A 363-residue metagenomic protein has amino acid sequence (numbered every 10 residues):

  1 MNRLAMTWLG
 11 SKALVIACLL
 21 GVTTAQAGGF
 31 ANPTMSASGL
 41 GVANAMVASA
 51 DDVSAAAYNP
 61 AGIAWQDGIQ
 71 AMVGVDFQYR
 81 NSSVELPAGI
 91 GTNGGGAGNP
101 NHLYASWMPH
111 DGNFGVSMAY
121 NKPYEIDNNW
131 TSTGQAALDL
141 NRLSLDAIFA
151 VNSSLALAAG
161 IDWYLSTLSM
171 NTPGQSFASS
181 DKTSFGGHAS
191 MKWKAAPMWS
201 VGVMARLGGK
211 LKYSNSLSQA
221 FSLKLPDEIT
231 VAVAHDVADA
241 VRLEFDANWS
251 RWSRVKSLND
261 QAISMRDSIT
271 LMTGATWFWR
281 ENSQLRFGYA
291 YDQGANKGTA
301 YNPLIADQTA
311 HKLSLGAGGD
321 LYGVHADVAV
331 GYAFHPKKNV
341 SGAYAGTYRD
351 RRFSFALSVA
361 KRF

Functional and structural regions predicted by a protein language model:
M1-N32, F363: Cleavable N-terminal export/targeting peptides
C18, P60-I63, V75, P87-I90 (+1 more regions): Beta-barrel outer-membrane channel/assembly domains of diderm bacteria
Q26-A43, P87-G89, G98-F363: Outer-membrane beta-barrel porins/channels
A31-M46, A64-S82: Transmembrane beta-strand segments of Gram-negative outer membrane beta-barrel proteins
N44-S49, Y79-A97: Surface-exposed strand-loop-strand hairpins of Gram-negative outer-membrane beta-barrel proteins
V47-D51, A56-I69, A105-H110: Outer-membrane beta-barrel pore proteins
A48-D51, N93, Q135, F221: Short, flexible loop segments at the rims of nucleotide/cofactor-binding pockets, characterized by
